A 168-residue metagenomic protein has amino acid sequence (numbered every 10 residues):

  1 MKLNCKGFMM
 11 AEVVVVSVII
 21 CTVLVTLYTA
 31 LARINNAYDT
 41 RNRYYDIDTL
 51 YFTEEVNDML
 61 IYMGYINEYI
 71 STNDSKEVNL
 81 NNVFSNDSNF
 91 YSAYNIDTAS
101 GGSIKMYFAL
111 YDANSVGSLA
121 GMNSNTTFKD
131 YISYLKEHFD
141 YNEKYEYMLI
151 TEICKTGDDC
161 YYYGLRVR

Functional and structural regions predicted by a protein language model:
L3-T53: Aliphatic-rich helix starts adjacent to a transmembrane/signal segment
V14, K76, Y94, D130 (+1 more regions): Residue-level marker of intrinsically disordered, low-complexity segments enriched for small/polar residues
T53-E77: Alpha-helix exit/C-cap motif
V56-M63, I104-L110, Y147-T151: Extended low-polarity, hydrophobic cluster-rich segments
I70-N123, L135: Low-complexity, serine/threonine/proline-enriched polar segments
L119-R168: Low-complexity, S/T/G/P-rich flexible repeat/linker segments used as non-globular hinges and stalks within
